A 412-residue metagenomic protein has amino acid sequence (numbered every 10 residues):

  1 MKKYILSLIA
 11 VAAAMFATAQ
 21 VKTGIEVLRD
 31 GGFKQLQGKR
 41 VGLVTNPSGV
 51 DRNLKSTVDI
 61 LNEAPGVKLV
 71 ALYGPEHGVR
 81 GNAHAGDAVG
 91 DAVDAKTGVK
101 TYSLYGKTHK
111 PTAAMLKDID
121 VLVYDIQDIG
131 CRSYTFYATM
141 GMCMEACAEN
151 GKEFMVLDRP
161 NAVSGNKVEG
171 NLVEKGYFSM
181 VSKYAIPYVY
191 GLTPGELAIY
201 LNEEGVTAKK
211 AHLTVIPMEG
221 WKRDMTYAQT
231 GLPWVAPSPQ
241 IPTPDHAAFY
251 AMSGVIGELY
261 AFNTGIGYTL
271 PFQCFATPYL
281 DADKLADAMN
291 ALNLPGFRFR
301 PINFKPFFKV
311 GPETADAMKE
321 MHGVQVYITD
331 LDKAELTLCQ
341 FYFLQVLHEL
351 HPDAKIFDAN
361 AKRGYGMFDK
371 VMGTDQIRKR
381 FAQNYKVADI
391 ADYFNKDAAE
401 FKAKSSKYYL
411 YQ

Functional and structural regions predicted by a protein language model:
M1-V21: Bacterial Sec-dependent N-terminal signal peptides
K68-E76, L157: Short internal beta-strands
G81-A85, M155-Y177: Glycine-rich, charge-decorated loop segments at or immediately adjacent to ligand/cofactor-binding or catalytic sites
V89-I119, C131: Glycine-rich oxoanion-binding loops at beta->alpha junctions
D128-M140: Glycine/threonine-rich flexible loop motifs
Y177-Y250: Conserved anion/nucleotide-ligand pocket segment
W221-F307: Glycine-rich, aromatic-lined ligand/substrate-binding cores of catalytic and carbohydrate-binding domains
A276-Y393: Conserved functional hotspot residues or short segments at active or partner-binding sites across diverse domains
